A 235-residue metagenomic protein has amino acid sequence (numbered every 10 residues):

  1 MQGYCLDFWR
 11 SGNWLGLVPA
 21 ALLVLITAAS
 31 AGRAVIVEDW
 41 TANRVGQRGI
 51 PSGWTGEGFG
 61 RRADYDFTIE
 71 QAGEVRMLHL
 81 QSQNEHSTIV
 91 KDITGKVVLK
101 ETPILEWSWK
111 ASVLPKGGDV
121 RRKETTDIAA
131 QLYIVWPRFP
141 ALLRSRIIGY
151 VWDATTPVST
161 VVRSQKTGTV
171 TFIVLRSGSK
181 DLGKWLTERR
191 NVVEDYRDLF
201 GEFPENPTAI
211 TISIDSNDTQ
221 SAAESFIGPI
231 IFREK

Functional and structural regions predicted by a protein language model:
G16-T27: Bacterial N-terminal signal peptides
G32-G58: Extracellular carbohydrate-recognition regions
W40, I210, P229-F232: Extracellular beta-strand elements of beta-rich domains used for carbohydrate recognition/degradation or cell-matrix
Y65-S87: Short carbohydrate-recognition loop motifs
H79-E101, K116-G117, T169-L175: Secreted extracellular polysaccharide-interacting domains
K100-S112: A carbohydrate-recognition surface predominantly in extracellular/luminal proteins
S112-D181, A223-F226, I231-R233: Extracellular ligand-binding interfaces
D127-L132, G168-G178, L182-S221: Extracellular beta-strand ligand-recognition surfaces/modules
